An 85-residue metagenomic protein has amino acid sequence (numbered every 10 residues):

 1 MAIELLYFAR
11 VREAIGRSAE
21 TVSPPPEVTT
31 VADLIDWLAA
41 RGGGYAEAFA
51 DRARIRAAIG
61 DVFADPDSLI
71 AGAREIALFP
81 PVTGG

Functional and structural regions predicted by a protein language model:
M1-G84: Ubiquitin-like/PB1-type beta-grasp interaction modules and other compact soluble beta-rich domains
